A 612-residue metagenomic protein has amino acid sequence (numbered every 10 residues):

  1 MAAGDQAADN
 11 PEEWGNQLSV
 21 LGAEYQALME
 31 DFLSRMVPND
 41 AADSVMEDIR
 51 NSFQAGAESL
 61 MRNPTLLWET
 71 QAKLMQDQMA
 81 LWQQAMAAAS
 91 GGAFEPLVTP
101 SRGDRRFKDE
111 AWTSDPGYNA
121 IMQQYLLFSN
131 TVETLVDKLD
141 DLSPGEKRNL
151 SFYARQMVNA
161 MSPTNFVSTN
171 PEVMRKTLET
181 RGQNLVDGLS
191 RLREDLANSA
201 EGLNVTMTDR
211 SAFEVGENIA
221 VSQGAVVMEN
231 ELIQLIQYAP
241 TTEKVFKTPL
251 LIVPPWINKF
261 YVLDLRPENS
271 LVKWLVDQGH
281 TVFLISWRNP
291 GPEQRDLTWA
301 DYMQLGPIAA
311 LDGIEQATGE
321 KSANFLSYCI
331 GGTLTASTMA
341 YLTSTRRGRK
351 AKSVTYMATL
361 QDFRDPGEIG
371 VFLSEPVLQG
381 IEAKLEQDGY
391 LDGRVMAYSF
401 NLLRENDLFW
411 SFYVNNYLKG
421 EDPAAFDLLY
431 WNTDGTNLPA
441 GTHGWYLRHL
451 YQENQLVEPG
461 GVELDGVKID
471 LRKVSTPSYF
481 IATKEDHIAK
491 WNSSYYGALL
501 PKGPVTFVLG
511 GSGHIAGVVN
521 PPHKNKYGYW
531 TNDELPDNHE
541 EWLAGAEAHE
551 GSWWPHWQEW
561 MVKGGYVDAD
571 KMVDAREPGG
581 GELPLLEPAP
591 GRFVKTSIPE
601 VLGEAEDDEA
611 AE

Functional and structural regions predicted by a protein language model:
M1-Q234, V245-F246, F283, R349 (+6 more regions): Amphipathic, low-complexity, repeat-rich surface-exposed segments
D141-K176, Q316, E320, L334 (+2 more regions): Alpha/beta-hydrolase-fold enzymes
V245-W256: Short beta-strand element of the alpha/beta-hydrolase
D264-V282: Short amphipathic alpha-helix adjacent to the substrate-entry channel of hydrolases
Q294-T318, L334: Alpha/beta-hydrolase active-site loop
L447, G497, P501-P536: Catalytic histidine neighborhood in serine/cysteine hydrolases with alpha/beta-hydrolase-type architecture
F480-A482, D486: Short beta-strand/loop motif that positions the catalytic acidic residue of the alpha/beta-hydrolase fold
H487-S493: Conserved alpha/beta-hydrolase "acid-adjacent" motif
